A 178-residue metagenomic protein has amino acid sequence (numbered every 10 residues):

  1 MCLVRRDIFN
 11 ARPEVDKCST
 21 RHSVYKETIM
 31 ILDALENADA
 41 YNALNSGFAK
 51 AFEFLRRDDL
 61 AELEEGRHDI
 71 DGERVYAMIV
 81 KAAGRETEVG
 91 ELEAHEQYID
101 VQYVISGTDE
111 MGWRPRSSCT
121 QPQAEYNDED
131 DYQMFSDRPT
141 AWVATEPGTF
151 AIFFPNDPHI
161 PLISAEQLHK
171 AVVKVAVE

Functional and structural regions predicted by a protein language model:
R6-I29: Short, Lys/Arg-enriched N-terminal segments with co-localized hydrophobic residues within the first ~10-30 amino acids
Y25-I79, V89-A94: A short, N-terminal "cap"/entry segment at the start of jelly-roll beta-barrel domains of the cupin/DSBH fold
G72, E88-D100, S118-P122, R138-P139: A short beta-loop-beta micro-motif enriched in histidine and acidic residues
M78-H95, I105-C119: Conserved short histidine dyad/triad with adjacent acidic residue
Q97-D109, P115-S117, E125-D131, K174: Short, conserved beta-strand element in jelly-roll/cupin
V101, F150-I152, E166-E178: A short hydrophobic beta-strand segment most commonly corresponding to one strand of the jelly-roll/cupin
V143-P158: Conserved metal-binding segment of the jelly-roll/cupin
